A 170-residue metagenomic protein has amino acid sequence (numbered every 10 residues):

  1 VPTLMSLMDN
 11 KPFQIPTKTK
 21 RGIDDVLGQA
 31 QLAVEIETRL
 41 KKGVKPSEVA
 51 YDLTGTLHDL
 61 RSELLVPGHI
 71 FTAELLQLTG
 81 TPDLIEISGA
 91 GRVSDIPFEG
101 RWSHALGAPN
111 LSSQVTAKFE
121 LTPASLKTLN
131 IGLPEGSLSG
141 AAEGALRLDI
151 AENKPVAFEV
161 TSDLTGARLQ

Functional and structural regions predicted by a protein language model:
V1-P46, T54-S62, L78, S103-Q170: Extended amphipathic, helix-rich lipid-handling scaffolds
P46-V49, P67-F71, V156: Short glycine/proline-enriched turns and hinge-like loops at secondary-structure junctions
L64-G68, V93-F98, K154: Solvent-exposed loop/turn segments connecting transmembrane beta-strands in outer-membrane beta-barrel proteins
P67, A90, S103: Surface loops and adjacent helix of pleckstrin homology
F71-T72, Q77: C-terminal accessory/connector segments of nucleic-acid motor ATPases
I85-G89: Transmembrane beta-strand segments that form the barrel wall of outer-membrane beta-barrel proteins
